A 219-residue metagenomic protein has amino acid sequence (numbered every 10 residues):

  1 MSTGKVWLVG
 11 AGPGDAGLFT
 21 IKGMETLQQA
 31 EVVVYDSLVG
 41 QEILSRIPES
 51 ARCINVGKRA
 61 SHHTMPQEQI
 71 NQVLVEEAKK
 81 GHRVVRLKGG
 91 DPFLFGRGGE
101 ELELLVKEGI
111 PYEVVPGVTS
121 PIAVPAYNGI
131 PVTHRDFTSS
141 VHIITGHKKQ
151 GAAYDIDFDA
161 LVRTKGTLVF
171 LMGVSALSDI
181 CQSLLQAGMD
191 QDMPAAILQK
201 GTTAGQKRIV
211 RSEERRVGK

Functional and structural regions predicted by a protein language model:
M1-A16, I21-V118: Class I S-adenosyl-L-methionine
T3-V6, K80-V84, S140, K148-K219: A contiguous loop/helix-start segment that scaffolds small-molecule binding in enzyme catalytic cores
D15, D91-T164, Q191, A204-V210: Class I SAM-dependent methyltransferase SAM-binding "motif I" and its flanking Rossmann-like core
L18-K22, G40, N71-V73, G129-I130 (+3 more regions): A generic local structural motif
K22-T26, P48-A51, E100-L104, I130 (+3 more regions): Short, solvent-exposed amphipathic alpha-helical segments in soluble enzyme and RNA/protein-processing domains
I43-L44, L105, V124-P125, I180 (+1 more regions): Hydrophobic packing residues within well-ordered alpha-helices of enzyme cores
C53-A60, Q69-V73, P131, Q150-G151 (+2 more regions): Alpha-helix boundary/capping detector
H63, H134, R215: Histidine-centered active-site/metal-ligand motif
